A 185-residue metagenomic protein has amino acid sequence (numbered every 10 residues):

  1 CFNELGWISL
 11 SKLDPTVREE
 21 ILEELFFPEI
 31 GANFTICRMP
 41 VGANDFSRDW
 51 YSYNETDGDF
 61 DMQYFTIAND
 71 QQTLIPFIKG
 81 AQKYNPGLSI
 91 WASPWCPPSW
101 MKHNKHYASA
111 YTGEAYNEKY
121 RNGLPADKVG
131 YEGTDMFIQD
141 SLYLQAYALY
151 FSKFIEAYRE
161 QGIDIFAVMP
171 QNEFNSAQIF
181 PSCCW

Functional and structural regions predicted by a protein language model:
C1-I165: N-terminal catalytic cores of secreted or lumenal carbohydrate-active enzymes
A157, Q171-W185: Polysaccharide-binding and catalytic clefts of secreted carbohydrate-active enzymes
